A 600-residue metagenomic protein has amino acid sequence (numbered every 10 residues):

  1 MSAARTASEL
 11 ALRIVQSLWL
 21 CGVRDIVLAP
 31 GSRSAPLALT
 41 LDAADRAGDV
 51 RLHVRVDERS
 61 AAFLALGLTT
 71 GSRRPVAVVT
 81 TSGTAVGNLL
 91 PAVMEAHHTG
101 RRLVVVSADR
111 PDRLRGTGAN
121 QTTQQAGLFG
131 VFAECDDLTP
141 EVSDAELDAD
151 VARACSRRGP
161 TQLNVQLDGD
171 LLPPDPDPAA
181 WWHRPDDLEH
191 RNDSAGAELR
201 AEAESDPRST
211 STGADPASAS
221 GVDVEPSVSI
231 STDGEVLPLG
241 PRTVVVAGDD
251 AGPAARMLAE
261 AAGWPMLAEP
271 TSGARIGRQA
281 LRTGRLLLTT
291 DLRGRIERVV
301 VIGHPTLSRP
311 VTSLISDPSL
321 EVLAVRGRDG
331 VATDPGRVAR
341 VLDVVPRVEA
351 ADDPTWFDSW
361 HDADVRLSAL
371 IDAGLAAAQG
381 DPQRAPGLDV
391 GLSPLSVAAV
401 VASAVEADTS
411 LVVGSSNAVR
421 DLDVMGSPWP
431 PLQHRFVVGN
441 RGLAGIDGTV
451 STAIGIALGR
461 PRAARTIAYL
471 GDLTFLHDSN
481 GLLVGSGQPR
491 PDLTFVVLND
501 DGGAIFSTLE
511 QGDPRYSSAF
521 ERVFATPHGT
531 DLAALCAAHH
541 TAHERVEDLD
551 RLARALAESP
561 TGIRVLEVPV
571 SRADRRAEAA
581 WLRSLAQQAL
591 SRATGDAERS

Functional and structural regions predicted by a protein language model:
M1-T6, P178, E189, D193-P207 (+6 more regions): Phosphate/pyrophosphate-binding active-site segments
R5, F132, R153-P238: Conformationally flexible catalytic loops at phosphate/diphosphate-handling active centers
T6-V79, G87, M425: N-terminal cofactor/phosphate-binding cores enriched in small/glycine residues, especially glycine-rich loops such as
A11-V15, W19-G22, S32-A38, D364-A463 (+1 more regions): Active-site diphosphate/adenylate-binding microenvironment
I14, C21-D25, T70-T80, V86 (+6 more regions): Structural signature of the thiamine diphosphate
L66, T70, T81-S82, N88 (+5 more regions): Glycine-rich, anion-gripping cofactor-binding loops and their flanking helix/strand elements in enzyme active sites
E95-A96, R102, V106-A126, V424-S600: Thiamine diphosphate
A96, S107-D150, A268-A377, G485: Glycine-rich, acidic loop regions that bind phosphate or pyrophosphate groups
